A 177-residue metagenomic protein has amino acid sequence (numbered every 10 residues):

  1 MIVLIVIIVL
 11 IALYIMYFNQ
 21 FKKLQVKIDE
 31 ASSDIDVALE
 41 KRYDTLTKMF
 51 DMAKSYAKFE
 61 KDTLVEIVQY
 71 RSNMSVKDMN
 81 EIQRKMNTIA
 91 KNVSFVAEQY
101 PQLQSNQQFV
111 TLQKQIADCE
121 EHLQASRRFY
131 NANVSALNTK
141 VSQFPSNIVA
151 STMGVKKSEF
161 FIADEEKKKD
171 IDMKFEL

Functional and structural regions predicted by a protein language model:
M1-L177: A helix-centric hydrophobic-segment signal that preferentially recognizes long, alpha-helical stretches used
